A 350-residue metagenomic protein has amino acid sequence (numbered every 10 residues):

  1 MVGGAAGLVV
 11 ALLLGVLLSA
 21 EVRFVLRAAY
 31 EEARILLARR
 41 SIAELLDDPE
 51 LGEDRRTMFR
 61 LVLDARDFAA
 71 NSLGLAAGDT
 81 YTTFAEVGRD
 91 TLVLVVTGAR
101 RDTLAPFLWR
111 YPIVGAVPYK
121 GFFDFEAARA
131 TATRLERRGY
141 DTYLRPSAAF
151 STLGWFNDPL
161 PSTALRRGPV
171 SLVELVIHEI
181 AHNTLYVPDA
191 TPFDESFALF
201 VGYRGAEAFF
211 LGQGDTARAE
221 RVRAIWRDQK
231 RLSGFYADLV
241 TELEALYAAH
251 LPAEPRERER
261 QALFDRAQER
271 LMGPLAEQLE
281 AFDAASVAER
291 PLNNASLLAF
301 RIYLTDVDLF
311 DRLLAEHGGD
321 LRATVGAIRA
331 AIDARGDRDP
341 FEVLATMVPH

Functional and structural regions predicted by a protein language model:
M1-V87, E280, L304-H350: N-terminal low-structure segments adjacent to metalloprotease catalytic domains across cellular compartments
L13-G15, T103-L104, H178, Q278-D283: Short hydrophobic/aromatic-rich motifs at helix boundaries and adjacent loops
L13-L45, T163, V170, E195 (+1 more regions): Metalloprotease/metallohydrolase-associated module, dominated by Zn2+-dependent proteases
A29-E31, W155-N157, A284-S286: Short, motif-level signal for alpha-helix interfacial/capping segments enriched in acidic residues and aromatics/proline
I35, D48, R55-V62, G121-A128 (+7 more regions): Solvent-exposed, acidic/flexible segments
D47-L51, D64-G74, A181-L185, G202-G214 (+5 more regions): Sec-exported extracytoplasmic/periplasmic mature domains
A65-Q229, T241: Acidic/His-rich structured neighborhood in mature extracellular/periplasmic domains
G234-H350: Pan-zinc metallopeptidase signature
